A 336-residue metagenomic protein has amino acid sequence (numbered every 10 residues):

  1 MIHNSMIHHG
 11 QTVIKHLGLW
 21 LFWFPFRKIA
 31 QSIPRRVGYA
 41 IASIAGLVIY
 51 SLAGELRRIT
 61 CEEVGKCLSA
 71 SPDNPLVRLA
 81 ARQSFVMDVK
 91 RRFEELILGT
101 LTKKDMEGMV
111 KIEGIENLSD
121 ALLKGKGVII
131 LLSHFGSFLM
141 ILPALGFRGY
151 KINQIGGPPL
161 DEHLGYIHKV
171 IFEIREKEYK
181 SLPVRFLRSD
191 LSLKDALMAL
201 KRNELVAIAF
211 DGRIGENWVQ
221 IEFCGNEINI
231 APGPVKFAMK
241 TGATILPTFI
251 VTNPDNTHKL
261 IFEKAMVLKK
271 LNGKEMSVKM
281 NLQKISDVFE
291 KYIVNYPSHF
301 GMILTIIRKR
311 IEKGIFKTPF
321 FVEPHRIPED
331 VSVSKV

Functional and structural regions predicted by a protein language model:
I2-L132, S137, F172-K177, I327-V336: Membrane-anchoring hydrophobic helices of lipid-metabolizing enzymes
V13, L47-V48, D105, V128-I129 (+4 more regions): Short, contiguous strand/loop micro-motifs
A53, H134, H168, E227 (+1 more regions): Charged, low-complexity surface patches
L68-P72, G125, G149, P183 (+3 more regions): Glycine-centered loop/turn motif at secondary-structure junctions
D73-P75, D161-Y166, K270-E275: Short helix-coil transition/hinge motifs at the ends and kinks of transmembrane helices, capturing the brief
R82, F147, R188-V336: Non-catalytic C-terminal accessory region of glycerolipid acyltransferases and related lyso-lipid remodeling enzymes
L118-S119, L142-P143, R175-Y179, A196-L197 (+1 more regions): Short amphipathic alpha-helical segments and helix-helix/interface helices
K124-S189, N217: Catalytic core of membrane glycerolipid acyltransferases/transacylases, capturing the structured, soluble-facing
